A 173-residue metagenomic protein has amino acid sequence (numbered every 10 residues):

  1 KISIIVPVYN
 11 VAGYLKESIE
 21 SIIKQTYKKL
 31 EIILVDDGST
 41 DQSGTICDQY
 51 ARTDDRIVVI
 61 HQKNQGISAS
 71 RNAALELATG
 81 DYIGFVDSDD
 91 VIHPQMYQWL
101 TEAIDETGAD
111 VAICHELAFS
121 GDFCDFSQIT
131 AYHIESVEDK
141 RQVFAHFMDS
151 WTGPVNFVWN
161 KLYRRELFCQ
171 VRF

Functional and structural regions predicted by a protein language model:
K1-F173: Nucleotide-sugar donor-binding/catalytic module of glycosyltransferases that assemble extracellular/cell-envelope
